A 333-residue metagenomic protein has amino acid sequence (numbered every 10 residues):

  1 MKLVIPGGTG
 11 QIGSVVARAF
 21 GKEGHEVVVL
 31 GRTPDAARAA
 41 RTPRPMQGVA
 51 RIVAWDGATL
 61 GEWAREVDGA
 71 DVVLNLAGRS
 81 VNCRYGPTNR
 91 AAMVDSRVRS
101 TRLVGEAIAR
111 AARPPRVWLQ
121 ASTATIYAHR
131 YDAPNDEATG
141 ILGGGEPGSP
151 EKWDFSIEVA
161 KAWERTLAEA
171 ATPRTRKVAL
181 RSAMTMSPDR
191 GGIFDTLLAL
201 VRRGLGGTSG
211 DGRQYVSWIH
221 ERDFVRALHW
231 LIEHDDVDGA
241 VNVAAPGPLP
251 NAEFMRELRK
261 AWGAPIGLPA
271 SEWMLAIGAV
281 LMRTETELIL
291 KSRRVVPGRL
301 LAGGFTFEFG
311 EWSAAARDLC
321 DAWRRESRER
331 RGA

Functional and structural regions predicted by a protein language model:
L3-E23: N-terminal Rossmann NAD(P)H-binding glycine-rich loop of SDR-like oxidoreductase domains
M46-L103: NAD(P)H-binding glycine-rich loop region in Rossmannoid oxidoreductase-like domains and their noncatalytic homologs
R102-K152: Conserved Rossmann-fold NAD(P)-dependent oxidoreductase catalytic core, especially the SDR/UDP-sugar
P147-K177: Active-site Tyr-X1-5-Lys
K161, P173-T175, M186-T196, L231-V241: Glycine/proline-rich active-site loop of Rossmann-fold NAD(P)-dependent oxidoreductases
L198-G207, R213-L249: Alpha-helical substrate-binding/gating segment
L231-R283, R317-D318, W323-A333: Mid/C-terminal beta-alpha module of Rossmann-like enzyme folds, strongest in SDR-family dehydrogenases/epimerases
E287-A333: C-terminal amphipathic/interface module of NAD(P)-dependent oxidoreductases and related NAD-binding regulators
